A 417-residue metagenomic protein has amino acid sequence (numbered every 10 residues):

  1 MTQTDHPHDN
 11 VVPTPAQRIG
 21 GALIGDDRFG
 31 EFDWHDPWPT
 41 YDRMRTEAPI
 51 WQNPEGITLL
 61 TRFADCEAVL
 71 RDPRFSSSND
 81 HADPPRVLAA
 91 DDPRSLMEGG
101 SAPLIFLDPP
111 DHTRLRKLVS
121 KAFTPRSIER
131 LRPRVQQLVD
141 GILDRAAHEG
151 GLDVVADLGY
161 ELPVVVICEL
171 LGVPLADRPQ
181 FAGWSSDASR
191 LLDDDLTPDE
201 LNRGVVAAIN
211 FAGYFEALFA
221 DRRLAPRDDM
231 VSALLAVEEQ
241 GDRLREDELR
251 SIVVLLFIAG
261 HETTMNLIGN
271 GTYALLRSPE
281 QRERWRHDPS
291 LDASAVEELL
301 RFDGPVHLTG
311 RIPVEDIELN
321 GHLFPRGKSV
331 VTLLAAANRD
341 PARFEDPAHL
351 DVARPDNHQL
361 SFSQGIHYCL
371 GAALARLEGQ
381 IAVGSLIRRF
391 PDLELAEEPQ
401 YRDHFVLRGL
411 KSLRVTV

Functional and structural regions predicted by a protein language model:
M1-V417: Cytochrome P450
